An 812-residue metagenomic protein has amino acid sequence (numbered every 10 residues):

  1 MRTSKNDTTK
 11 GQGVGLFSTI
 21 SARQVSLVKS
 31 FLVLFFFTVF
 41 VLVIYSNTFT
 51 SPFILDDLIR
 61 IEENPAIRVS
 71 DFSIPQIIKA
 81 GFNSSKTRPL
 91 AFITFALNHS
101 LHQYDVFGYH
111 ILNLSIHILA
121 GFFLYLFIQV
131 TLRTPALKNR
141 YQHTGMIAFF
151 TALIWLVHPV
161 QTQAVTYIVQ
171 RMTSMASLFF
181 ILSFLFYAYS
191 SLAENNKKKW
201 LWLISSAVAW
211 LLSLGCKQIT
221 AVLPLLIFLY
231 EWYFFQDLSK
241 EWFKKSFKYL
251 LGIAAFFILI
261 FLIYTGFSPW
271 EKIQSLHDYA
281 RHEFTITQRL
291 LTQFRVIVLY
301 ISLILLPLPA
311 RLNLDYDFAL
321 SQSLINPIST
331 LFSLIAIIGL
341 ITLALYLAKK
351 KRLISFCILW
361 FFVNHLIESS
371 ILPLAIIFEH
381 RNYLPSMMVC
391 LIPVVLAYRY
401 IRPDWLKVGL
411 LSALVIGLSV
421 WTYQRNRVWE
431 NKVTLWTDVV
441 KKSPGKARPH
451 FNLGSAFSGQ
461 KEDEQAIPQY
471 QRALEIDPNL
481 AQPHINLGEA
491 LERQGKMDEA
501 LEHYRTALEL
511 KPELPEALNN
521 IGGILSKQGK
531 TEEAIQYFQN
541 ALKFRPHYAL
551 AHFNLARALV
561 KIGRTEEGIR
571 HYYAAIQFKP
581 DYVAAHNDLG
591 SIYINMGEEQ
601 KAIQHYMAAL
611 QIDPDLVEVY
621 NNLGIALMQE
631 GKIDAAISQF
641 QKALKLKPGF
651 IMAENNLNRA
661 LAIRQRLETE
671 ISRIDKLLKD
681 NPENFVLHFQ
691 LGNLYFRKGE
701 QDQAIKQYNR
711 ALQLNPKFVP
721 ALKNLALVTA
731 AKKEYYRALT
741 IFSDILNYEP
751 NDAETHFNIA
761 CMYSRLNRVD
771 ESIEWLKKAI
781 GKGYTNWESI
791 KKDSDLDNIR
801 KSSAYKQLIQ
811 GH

Functional and structural regions predicted by a protein language model:
R2-D498, E509-G523, L550, N554: Polytopic membrane enzymes that build or remodel cell-surface glycoconjugates and lipids
D438-G445, N479, E513, H547 (+8 more regions): Short coil loop/turn residues that delineate tetratricopeptide repeat
K442, I476, L510, F544 (+7 more regions): Structural marker of alpha-solenoid helical repeat scaffolds
R448-G459, Q482-R493, E516-K527, L550-K561 (+7 more regions): Conserved alpha-helical positions within TPR/SEL1-like repeat arrays
I674, K679-N681, V686-Q690, L694-G699 (+4 more regions): Alpha-helical protein-protein interaction modules
